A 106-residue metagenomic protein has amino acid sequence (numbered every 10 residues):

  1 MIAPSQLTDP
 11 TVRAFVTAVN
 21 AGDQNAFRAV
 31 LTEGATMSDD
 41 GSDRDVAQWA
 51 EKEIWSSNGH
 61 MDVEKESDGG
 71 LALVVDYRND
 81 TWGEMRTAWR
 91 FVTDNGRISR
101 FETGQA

Functional and structural regions predicted by a protein language model:
M1-A21, A29, E33: Short, low-complexity N-terminal intrinsically disordered segments enriched in polar/charged residues
F15, A26-R28, A35, V46 (+2 more regions): Hydrophobic pocket/interface hotspot
A18-G22, G59-D62: Short hydrophobic/aromatic-rich motifs at helix boundaries and adjacent loops
A21-Q24, D40: Alpha-helix boundary/capping and short turn/kink residues
V30-R44, W49, E53: A short gly/proline-enriched turn/hairpin at secondary-structure junctions
V46-N95, T103: Surface-exposed, charged secondary-structure patches
